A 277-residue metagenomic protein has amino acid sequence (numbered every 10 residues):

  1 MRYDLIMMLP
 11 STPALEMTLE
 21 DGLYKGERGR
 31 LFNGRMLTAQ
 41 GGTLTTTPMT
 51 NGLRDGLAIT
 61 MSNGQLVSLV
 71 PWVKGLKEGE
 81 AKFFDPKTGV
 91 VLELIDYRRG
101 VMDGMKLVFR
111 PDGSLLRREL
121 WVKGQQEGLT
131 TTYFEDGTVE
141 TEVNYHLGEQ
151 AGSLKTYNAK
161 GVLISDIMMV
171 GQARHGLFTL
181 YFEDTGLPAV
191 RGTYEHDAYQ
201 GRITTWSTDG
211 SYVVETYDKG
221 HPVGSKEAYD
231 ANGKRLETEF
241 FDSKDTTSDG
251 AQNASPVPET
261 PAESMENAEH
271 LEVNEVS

Functional and structural regions predicted by a protein language model:
M1-S277: Glycine/tyrosine- and acidic-biased, solvent-exposed loop/turn segments at the edges of beta-strands
